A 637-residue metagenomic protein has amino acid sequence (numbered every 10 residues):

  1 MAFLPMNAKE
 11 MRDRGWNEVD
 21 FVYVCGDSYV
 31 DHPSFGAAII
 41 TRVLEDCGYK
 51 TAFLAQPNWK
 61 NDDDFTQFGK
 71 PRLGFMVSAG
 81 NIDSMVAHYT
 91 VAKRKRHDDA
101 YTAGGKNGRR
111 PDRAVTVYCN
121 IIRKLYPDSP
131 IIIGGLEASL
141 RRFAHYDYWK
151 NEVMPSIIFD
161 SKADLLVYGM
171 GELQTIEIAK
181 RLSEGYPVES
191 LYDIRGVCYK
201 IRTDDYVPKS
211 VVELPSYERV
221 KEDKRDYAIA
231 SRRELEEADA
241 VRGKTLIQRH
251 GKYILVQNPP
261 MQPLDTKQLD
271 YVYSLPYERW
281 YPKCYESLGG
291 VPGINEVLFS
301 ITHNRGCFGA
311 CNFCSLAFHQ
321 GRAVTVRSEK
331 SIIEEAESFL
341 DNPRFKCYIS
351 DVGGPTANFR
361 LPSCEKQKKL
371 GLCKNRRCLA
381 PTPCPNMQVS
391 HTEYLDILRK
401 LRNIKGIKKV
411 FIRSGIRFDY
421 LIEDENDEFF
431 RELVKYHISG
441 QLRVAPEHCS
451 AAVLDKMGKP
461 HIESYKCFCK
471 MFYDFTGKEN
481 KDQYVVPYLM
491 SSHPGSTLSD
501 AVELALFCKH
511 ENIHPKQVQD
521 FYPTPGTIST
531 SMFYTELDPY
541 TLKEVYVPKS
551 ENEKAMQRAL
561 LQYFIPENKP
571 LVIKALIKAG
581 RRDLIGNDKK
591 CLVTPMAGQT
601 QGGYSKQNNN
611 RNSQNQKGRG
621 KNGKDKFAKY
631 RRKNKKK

Functional and structural regions predicted by a protein language model:
M1-E18, S28, R225-S300: N-terminal [4Fe-4S]-dependent radical SAM core
Y23, I39, N58-W59, S338-V486 (+1 more regions): Conserved SAM/AdoMet-binding glycine-rich loop
V24-D27, L288-S315, L340, Y348-I349: N-terminal pre-triad scaffold of radical SAM enzymes
G36, A55-H250, N258: Glycine-rich beta-alpha loop elements in corrinoid/cobalamin-binding modules across cobalamin-dependent enzymes
K60, E189-A238, K252, M261 (+5 more regions): Terminal amphipathic helices with adjacent charged low-complexity linkers/tails
D83-A92, L140-R142, E172-E177, R202-D204 (+7 more regions): Flexible glycine/acidic-rich beta-alpha junction loops that bind and position SAM and/or redox cofactors in anaerobic
D164, V272, C307, I332 (+3 more regions): Conserved, mostly hydrophobic/aromatic
L370, R376, L592-K637: Acidic, low-complexity intrinsically disordered tails
